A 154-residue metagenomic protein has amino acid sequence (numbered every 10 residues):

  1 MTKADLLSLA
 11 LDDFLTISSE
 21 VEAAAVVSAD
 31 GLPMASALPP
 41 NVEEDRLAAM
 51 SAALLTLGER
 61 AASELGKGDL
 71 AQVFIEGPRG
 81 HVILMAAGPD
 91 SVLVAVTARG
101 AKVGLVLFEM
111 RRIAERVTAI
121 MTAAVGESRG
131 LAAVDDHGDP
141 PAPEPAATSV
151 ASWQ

Functional and structural regions predicted by a protein language model:
M1-V21, D30-Q154: Acidic, low-complexity cytosolic segments
